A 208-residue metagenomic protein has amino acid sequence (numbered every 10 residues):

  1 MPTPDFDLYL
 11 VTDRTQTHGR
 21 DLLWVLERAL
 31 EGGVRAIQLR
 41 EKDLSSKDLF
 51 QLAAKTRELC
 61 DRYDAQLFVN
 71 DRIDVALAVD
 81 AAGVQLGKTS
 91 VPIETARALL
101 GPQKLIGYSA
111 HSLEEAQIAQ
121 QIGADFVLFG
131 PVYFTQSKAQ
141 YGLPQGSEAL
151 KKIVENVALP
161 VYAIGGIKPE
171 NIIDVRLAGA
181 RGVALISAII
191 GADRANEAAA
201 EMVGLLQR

Functional and structural regions predicted by a protein language model:
M1-S90, A98-F126, G142-P144, K152 (+4 more regions): Conserved N-terminal beta1-alpha1 strand-loop-helix module at the mouth
Y133-T135: A short, flexible beta-alpha/helix-coil linker loop
S137-A139: Glycine/threonine-rich flexible loop motifs
E148: Functionally critical loop-and-helix segments that line ligand-binding/catalytic clefts of soluble enzyme domains
I164, I186: Short hydrophobic "strand-cap" motifs at the C-terminus of beta-strands
